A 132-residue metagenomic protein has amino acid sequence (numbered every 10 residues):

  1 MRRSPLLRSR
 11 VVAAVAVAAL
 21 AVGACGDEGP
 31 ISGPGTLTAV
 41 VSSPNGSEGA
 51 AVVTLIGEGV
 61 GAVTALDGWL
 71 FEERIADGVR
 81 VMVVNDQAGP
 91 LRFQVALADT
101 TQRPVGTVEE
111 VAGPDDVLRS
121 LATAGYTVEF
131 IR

Functional and structural regions predicted by a protein language model:
M1-C25: Sec-dependent bacterial lipoprotein signal peptides
C25-R132: Acidic, low-complexity intrinsically disordered segments
